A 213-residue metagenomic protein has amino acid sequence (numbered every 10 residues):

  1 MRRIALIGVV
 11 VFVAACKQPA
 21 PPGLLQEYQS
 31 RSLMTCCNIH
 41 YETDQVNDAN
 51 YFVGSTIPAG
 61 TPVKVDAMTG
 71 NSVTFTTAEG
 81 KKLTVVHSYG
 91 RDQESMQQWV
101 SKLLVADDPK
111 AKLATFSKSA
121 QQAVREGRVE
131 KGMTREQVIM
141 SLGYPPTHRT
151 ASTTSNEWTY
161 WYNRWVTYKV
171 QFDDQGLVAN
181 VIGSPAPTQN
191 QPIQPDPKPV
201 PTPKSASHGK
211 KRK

Functional and structural regions predicted by a protein language model:
R2-G8: Sec-dependent signal peptide recognition, specifically the positively charged N-region followed immediately by
F12-A15: C-terminal motif of bacterial Sec signal peptides marking the signal peptidase cleavage site
K17-K213: Residues within mature, well-folded domains
